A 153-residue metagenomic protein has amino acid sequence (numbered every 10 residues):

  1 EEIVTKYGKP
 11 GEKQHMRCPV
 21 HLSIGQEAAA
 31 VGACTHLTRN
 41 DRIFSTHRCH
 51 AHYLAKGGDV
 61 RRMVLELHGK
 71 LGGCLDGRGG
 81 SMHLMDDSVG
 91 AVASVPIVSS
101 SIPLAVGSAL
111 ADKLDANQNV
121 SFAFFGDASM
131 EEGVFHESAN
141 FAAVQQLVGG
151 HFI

Functional and structural regions predicted by a protein language model:
E2-T5, K9-Q145: Cofactor-binding active-site loop characterized by glycine-rich and histidine/acidic residues
Q145-I153: A short, conserved beta-to-alpha structural element at the edge of catalytic cores that scaffolds binding
